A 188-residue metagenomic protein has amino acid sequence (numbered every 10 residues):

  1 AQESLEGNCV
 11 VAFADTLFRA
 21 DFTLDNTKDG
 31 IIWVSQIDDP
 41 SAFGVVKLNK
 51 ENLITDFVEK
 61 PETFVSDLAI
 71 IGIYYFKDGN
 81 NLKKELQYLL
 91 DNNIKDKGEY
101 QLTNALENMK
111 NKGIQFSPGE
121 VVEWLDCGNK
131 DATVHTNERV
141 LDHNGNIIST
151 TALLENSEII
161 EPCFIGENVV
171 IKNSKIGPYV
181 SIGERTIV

Functional and structural regions predicted by a protein language model:
A1-K50: Conserved beta-loop-beta/alpha segment of the NTase-like Rossmann-fold superfamily that binds/positions NTPs
A12, K60, G177: Conserved residues at the C-terminal ends of beta-strands
L17-F18, L24, K77, L82 (+3 more regions): Glycine-rich nucleotide phosphate-binding loop and flanking beta-alpha elements of Rossmann-like dinucleotide-binding
D38-P40, S66, N156: Short solvent-exposed loop/turn micro-motifs enriched in small/polar/acidic residues
L53-E138: Catalytic-core segments of class I nucleotidyltransferases/pyrophosphorylases that form NMP-activated intermediates
N108-I187: Extended, small-residue-rich solenoid/repeat segments and analogous flexible loops that form exposed scaffolds
